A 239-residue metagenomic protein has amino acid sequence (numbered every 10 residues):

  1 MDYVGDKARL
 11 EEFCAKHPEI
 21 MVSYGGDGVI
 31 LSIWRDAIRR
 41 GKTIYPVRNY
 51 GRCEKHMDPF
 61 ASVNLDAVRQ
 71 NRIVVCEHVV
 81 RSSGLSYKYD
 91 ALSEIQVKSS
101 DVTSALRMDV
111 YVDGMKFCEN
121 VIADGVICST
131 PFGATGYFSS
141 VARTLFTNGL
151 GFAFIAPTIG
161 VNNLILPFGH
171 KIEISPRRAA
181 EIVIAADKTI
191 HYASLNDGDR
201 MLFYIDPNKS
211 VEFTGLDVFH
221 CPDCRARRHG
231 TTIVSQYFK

Functional and structural regions predicted by a protein language model:
M1-Y24, G28-G41, K55-C76, S82-Y89: ATP/NTP phosphate-donor binding region
E12-E19, I38-R39, V121-I122, F146 (+2 more regions): Flexible, charged surface loops at secondary-structure boundaries
V22, D90-V97, V126-T130, G136-F138 (+3 more regions): Short hydrophobic-aromatic micro-motifs
G26-V29, Y50, P131-T135: Short glycine-rich anion-binding loops that position phosphate/pyrophosphate groups of nucleotides and phosphorylated
G41-R48, G149-L150: Short hydrophobic/aromatic-enriched beta-strand-loop microsegments
V47-G125: Catalytic core of DAGKc-family lipid kinases
Y89, V97, V102, D113-C118 (+1 more regions): ATP/nucleoside-binding phosphotransfer catalytic cores, i.e., glycine-rich phosphate-binding loops
K116-N162: Gly/Ser/Thr-rich active-site loops/lids in small-molecule metabolic enzymes that frequently grip phosphoryl groups
